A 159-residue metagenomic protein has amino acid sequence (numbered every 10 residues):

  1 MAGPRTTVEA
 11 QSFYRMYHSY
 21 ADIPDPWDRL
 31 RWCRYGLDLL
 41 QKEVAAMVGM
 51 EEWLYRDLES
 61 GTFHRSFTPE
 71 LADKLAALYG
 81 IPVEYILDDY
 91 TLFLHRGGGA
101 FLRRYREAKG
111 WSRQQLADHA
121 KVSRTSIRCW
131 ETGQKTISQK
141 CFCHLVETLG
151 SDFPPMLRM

Functional and structural regions predicted by a protein language model:
A2-G36, D88-A108: A short, Lys/Arg-rich alpha-helix, primarily the initiator
L30, Q41, A72, L102 (+2 more regions): Helix-turn-helix DNA-binding elements, focusing on the entry/boundary residues of the two helices that contact DNA
L30, Y55, V83, L102 (+3 more regions): Short, structured motif recognition centered on aromatic/hydrophobic residues
L40, E51-L54, T68, P82 (+4 more regions): Short coil turns linking two alpha-helices in DNA-binding domains
E43-A46, Q115-D118: Short alpha-helical "recognition helix" segments of helix-turn-helix
G49-S66, T91, V122-T136: Recognition helix of helix-turn-helix/homeodomain-like DNA-binding domains that insert into the DNA major groove
P69-Y85, S138-M156: DNA major-groove recognition helix of helix-turn-helix/homeodomain DNA-binding modules
